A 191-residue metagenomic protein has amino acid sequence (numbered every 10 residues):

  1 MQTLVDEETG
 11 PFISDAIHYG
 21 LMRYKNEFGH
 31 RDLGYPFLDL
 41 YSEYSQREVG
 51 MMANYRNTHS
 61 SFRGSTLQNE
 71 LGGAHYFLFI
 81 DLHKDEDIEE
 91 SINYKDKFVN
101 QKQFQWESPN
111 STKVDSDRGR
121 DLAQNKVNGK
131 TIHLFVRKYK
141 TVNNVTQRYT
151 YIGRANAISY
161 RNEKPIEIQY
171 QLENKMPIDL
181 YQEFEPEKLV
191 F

Functional and structural regions predicted by a protein language model:
M1, M22, M51-M52, I88 (+1 more regions): Detector for methionine-enriched segments
M1-F37: C-terminal helical accessory/scaffold domains
I13-K25, L78, W106, L122 (+1 more regions): Generic hydrophobic, helix-prone segments enriched in Leu/Val/Ile
Y35-R148: Acidic, glycine-rich low-complexity segments with interspersed aromatic residues
T141-F191: Compact mixed alphabeta submodule
